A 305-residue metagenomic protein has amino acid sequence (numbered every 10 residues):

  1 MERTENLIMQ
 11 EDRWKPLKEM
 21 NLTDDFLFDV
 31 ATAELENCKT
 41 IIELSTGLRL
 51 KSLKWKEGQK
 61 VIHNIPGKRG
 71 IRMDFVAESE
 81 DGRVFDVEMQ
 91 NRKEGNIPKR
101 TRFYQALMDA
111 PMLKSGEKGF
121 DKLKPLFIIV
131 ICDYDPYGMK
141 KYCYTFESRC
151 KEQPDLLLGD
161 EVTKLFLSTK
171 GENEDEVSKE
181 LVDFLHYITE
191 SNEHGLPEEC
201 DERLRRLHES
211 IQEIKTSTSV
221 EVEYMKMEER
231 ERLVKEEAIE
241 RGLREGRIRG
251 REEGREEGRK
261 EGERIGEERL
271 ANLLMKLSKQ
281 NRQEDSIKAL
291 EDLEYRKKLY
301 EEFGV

Functional and structural regions predicted by a protein language model:
M1-T163, L233, E237, L293-E301 (+1 more regions): Accessory alpha/beta interaction modules
E2-K18, L22, F26, E78 (+2 more regions): Short, charged alpha-helical interaction segments and adjacent helix-coil junctions
R49, C150, S168, L204 (+1 more regions): Short, solvent-exposed coil/turn linker segments
K140-Y142, E176-E180: Short conserved micro-motifs at the rims of enzyme active sites and ligand-binding pockets
V162, L167, E176-V177: Intrinsically disordered, low-complexity linker/assembly segments
G171-E172: Polybasic (Lys/Arg-rich)
